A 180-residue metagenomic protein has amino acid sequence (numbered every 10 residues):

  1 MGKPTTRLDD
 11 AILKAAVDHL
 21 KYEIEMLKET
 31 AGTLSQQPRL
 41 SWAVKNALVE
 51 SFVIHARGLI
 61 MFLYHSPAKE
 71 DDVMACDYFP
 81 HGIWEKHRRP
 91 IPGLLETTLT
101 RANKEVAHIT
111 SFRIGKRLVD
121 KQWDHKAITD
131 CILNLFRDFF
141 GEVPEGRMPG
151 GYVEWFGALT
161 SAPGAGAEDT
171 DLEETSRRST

Functional and structural regions predicted by a protein language model:
M1-E50, A68-T180: Acidic, Ser/Thr/Gly/Pro-rich intrinsically disordered interaction regions
K45-Y64: Short, well-structured hydrophobic secondary-structure segments
